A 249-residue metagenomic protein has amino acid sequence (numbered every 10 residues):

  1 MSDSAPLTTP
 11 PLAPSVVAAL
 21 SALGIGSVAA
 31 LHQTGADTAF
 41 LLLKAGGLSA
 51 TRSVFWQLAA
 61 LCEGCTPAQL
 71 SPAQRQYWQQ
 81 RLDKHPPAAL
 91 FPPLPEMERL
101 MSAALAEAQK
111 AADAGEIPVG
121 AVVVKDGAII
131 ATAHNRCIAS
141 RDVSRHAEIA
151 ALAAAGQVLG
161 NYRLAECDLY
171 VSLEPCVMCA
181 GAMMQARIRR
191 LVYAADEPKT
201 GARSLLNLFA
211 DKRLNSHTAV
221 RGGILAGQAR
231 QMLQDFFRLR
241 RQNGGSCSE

Functional and structural regions predicted by a protein language model:
S2, T38, S49-A111, M178-E249: Zinc-dependent deaminase
D3-G24, D37-Q57: Helix-hairpin-helix
G26, I117, R189: Short acidic/polar active-site loop segments enriched in Thr and Asp
V119-K125: Short beta-strand scaffold segments in enzyme catalytic cores
A131-A133: A structural microfeature
R136-A150: A short, polar/charged loop-to-alpha-helix boundary motif
N161-L173: Immediate flanking context of iron-sulfur cluster ligation sites
